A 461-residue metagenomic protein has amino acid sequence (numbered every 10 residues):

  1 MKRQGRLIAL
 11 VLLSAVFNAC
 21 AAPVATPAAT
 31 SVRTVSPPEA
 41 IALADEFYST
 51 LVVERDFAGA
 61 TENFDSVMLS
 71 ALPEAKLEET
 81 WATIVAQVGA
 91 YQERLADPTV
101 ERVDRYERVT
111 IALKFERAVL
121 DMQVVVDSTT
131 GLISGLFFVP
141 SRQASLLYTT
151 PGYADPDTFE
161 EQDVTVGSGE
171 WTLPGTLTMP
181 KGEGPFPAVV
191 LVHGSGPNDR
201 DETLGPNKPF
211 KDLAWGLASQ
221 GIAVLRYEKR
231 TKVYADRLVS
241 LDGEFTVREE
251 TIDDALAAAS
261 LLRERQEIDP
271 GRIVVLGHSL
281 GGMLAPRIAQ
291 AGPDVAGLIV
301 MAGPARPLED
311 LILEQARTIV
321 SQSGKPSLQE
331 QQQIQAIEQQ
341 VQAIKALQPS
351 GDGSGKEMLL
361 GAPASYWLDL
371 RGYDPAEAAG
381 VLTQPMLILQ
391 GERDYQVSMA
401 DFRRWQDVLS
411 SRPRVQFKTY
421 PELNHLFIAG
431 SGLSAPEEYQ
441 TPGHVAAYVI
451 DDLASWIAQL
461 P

Functional and structural regions predicted by a protein language model:
A22-V53: Short, low-complexity N-terminal intrinsically disordered segments enriched in polar/charged residues
A58-Y106: Short solvent-exposed beta->alpha transition segments
Q143-E183: N-terminal cap/lid segment of alpha/beta-hydrolase-fold proteins
V192-I222, R226-E250, V320, I428-Y439: Cap/lid segment of the alpha/beta-hydrolase catalytic domain
E244-Q266: Alpha/beta-hydrolase active-site loop
G297-V381: Accessory cap/linker subdomain of secreted extracellular hydrolases
L382, I388-Q390: Short beta-strand/loop motif that positions the catalytic acidic residue of the alpha/beta-hydrolase fold
L426, G432-P461: Catalytic active-site module of serine/aspartate enzymes centered on a nucleophile-bearing elbow/loop
